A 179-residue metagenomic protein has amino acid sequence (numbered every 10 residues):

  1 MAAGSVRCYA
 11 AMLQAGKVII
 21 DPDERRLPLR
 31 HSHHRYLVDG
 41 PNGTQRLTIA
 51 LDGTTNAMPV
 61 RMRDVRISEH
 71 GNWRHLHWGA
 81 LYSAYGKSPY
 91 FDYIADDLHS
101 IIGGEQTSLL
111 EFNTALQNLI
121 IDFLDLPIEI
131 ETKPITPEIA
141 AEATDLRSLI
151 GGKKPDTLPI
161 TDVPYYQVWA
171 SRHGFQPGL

Functional and structural regions predicted by a protein language model:
M1-L179: Residues lining hydrophobic/aromatic ligand-binding pockets adjacent to catalytic sites
